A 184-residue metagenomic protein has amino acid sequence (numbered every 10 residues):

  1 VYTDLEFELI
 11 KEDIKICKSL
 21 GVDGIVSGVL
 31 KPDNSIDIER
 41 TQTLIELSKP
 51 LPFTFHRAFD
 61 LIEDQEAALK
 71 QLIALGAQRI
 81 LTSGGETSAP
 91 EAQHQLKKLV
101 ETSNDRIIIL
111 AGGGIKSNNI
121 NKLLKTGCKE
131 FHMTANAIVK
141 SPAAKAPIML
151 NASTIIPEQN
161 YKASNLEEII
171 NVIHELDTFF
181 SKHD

Functional and structural regions predicted by a protein language model:
V1, I36-R57, E91-S117, A152-K182: Alpha-helix-loop-beta-strand connector modules within alpha/beta enzyme cores
V1-I10, A144-I155: An active-site metal/cofactor-coordinating segment within enzyme catalytic domains
V1-I16, D60-L75, K97-A111, I115-M133: Catalytic cores of alpha/beta
V1-T41: Glycine/small-residue-rich loop that forms an oxyanion/phosphate-binding "nest" at active or ligand-binding sites
L5, G28-P32, H56-D60, S83-T87 (+2 more regions): Conserved short-loop catalytic and cofactor-binding motifs
I16-P32, A77-P90, I115, T126-M149: Glycine-rich phosphate-binding active-site loops on the catalytic face of alpha/beta enzymes
S35-I36, E63-D64, P90, I120 (+1 more regions): Short secondary-structure boundary/hinge segments and terminal tails
L44-P90: Histidine/lysine/aspartate-rich catalytic loop segments that bind and position anionic ligands
